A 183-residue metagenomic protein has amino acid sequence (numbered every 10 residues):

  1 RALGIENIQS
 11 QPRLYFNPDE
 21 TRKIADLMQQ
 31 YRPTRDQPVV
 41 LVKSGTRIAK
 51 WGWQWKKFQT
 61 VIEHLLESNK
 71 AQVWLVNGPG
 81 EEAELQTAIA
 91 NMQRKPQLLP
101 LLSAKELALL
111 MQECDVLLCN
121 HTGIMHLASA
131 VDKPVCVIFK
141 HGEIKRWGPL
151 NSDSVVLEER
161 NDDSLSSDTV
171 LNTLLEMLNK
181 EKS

Functional and structural regions predicted by a protein language model:
R1-S183: Catalytic machinery of carbohydrate-active enzymes, primarily nucleotide-sugar-dependent glycosyltransferases
